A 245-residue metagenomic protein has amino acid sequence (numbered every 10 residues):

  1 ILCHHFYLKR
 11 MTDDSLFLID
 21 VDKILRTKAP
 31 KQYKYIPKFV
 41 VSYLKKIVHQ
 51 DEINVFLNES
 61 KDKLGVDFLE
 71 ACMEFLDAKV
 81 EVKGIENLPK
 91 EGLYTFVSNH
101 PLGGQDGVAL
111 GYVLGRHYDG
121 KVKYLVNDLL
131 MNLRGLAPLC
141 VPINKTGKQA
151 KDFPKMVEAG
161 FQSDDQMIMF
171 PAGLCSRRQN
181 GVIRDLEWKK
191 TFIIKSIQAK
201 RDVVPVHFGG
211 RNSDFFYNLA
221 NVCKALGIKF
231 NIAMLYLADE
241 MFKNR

Functional and structural regions predicted by a protein language model:
F6-Y7: Aromatic (phenylalanine/tyrosine) cluster motif
R10-Y94, G107-A109, D119, A137: Membrane-anchoring hydrophobic helices of lipid-metabolizing enzymes
E52, L93-K148: Catalytic core of membrane glycerolipid acyltransferases/transacylases, capturing the structured, soluble-facing
A71-D77, I143-Q149, G181-V182: Short, flexible loop segments at the rims of nucleotide/cofactor-binding pockets, characterized by
F161-G173: A structural motif
Q166, Q179-R245: A cross-family acyltransferase "interaction/gating" segment
